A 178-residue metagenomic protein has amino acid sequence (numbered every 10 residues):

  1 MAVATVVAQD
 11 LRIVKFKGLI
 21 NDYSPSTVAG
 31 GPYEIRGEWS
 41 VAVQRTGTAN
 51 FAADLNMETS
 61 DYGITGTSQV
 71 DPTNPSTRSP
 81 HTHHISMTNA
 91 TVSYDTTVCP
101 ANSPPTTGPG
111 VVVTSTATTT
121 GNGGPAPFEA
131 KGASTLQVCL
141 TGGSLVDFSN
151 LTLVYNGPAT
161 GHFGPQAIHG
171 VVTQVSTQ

Functional and structural regions predicted by a protein language model:
V3-A8: Sec/Tat signal peptide C-region and signal peptidase I cleavage site
Q9-G47, T106-Q178: Extracytosolic secretory-pathway proteins
G31-G132: Predominantly extracellular/secreted and cell-surface proteins with exposed, flexible low-complexity segments
